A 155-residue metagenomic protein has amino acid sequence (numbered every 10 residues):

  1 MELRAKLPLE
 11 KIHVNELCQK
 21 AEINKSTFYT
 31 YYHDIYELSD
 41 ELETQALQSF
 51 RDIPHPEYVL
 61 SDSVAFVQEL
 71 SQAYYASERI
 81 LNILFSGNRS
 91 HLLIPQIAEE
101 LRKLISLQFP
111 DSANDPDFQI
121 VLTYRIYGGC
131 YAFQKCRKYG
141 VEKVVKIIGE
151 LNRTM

Functional and structural regions predicted by a protein language model:
E2, K20, E37-E57, A65 (+1 more regions): Alpha-helical structural segments
R4-L7, D117, I126, Y131-A132: Cytosolic nucleotide-binding catalytic cores of signal-transduction proteins
L9-Y36: Helix-turn-helix
L42-Q45, S49-F50, S77, E100-Q108 (+1 more regions): A short secondary-structure junction motif
I53-E57, L81-L84, F109, C136-G140: Secondary-structure edge/capping motif, primarily at the C-terminal ends of alpha-helices and the immediately following
L60-R102: Helical hydrophobic small-molecule/effector-binding pocket
N88-Y127, G149, R153: Amphipathic alpha-helical packing segments from all-alpha helical-bundle domains
K135-M155: C-terminal peripheral helix-coil segments that are non-catalytic and often amphipathic
